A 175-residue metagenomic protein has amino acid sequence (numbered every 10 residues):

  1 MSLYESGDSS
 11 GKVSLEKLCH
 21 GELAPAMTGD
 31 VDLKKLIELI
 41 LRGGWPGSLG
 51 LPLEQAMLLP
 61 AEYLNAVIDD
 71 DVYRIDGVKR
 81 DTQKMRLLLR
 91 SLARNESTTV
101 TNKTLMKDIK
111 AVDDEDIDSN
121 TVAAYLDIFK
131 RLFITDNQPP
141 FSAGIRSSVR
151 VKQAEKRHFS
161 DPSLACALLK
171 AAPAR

Functional and structural regions predicted by a protein language model:
M1-H20: Conserved small helical "lid"/interfacial subdomain of P-loop NTPases
S2-L3, P46, L164-A165: Short, solvent-exposed loop/turn segments at secondary-structure junctions
S6, I40-G43, F129, D161: Conserved RecA-like P-loop NTPase ATPase core
G7, I37-I40, M106, A123: Generic structural signal for individual residues within well-ordered alpha-helical segments across diverse proteins
L18-A26, V112, S147: Short helix-coil transition/hinge motifs at the ends and kinks of transmembrane helices, capturing the brief
H20-A66: Amphipathic alpha-helical "lid/sensor" segments that cap RecA-like P-loop NTPase cores
L49-R175: Accessory nucleic acid-recognition modules appended to NTPase machines
